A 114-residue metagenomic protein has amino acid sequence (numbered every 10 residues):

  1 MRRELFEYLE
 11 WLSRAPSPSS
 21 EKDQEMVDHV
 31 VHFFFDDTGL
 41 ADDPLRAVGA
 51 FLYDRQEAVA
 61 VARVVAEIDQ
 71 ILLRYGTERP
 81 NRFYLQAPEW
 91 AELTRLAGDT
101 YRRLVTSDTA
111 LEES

Functional and structural regions predicted by a protein language model:
M1-D42: Short terminal alpha-helical segments
E4, Y8-W11, H29, V64-E67 (+3 more regions): Charge-rich, solvent-exposed alpha-helical interaction surfaces
F6, E10-S13, R46, Y53 (+1 more regions): Compositionally biased amphipathic helical and low-complexity segments enriched in hydrophobic
L12-A15, V48, L96, S107: Low-complexity, intrinsically disordered/propeptide-like segments
P16, F34-T38, L72-Y75, R79 (+1 more regions): Short, flexible helical or helix-coil boundary motifs
T38, E113-S114: Intrinsic disorder/low-complexity segments enriched in polar/small residues
A41-D99: Amphipathic protein-protein interaction modules
V105-E113: Structured alpha-helical bundle/scaffold domains in large eukaryotic membrane-trafficking regulators
